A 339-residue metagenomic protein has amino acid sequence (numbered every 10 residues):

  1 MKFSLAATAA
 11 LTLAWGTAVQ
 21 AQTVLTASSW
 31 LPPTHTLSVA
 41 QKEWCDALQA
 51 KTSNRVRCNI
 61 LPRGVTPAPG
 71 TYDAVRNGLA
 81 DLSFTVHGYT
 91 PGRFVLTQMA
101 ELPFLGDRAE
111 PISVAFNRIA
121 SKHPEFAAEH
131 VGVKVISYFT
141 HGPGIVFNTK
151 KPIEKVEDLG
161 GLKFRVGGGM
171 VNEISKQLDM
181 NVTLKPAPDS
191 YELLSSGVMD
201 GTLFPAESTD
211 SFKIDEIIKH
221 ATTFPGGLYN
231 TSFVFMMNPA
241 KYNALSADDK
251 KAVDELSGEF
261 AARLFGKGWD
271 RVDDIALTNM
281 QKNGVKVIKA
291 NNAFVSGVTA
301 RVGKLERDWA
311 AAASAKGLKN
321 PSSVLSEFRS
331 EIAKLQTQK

Functional and structural regions predicted by a protein language model:
M1-L5: Positively charged n-region of N-terminal signal peptides that target proteins for export
A6-W15: Bacterial N-terminal signal peptides
W15-A21: Sec/Tat signal peptide C-region and signal peptidase I cleavage site
Q22-I112, S121, F126-K339: N-terminal secretory/targeting leader peptides
